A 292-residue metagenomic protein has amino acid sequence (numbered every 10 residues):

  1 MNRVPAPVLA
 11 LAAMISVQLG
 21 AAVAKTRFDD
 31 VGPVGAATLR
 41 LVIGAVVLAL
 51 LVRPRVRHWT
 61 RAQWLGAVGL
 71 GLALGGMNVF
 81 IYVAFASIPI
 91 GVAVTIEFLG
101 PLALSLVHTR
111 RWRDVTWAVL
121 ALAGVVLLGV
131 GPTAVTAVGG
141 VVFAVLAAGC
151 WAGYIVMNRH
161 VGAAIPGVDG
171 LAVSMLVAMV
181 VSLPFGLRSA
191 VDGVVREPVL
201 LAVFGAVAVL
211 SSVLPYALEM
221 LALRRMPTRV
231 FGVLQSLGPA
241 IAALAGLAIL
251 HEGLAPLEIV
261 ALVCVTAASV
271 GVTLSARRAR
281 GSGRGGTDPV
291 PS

Functional and structural regions predicted by a protein language model:
M1-A12, A45-G69, V107-T116, T133-V138 (+4 more regions): Membrane-interface interhelical linkers
M1-G35, L72, G76-F80, A123 (+3 more regions): Glycine-/small-residue-enriched transmembrane alpha-helix faces in small-molecule transporters and effluxers
A6, D30-G76, A103-L104, C150-M157 (+3 more regions): Transmembrane alpha-helices of multi-pass small-molecule transport proteins
V8, A12, T38-I43, G69 (+8 more regions): Hydrophobic residues within alpha-helical transmembrane segments of multi-pass solute transporters/permease subunits
L11-L19, V23, L51, V68-V83 (+5 more regions): Hydrophobic alpha-helical transmembrane segments of multi-pass membrane transport proteins, especially secondary
R27, A36, R40, A84 (+7 more regions): Hydrophobic/aromatic residues within transmembrane alpha-helices of multi-pass small-molecule transporters
V42-V47, I96-V107, V177-V181, L234-I249 (+1 more regions): Alpha-helical transmembrane segments of compact multi-pass small-molecule transporters, enriched in specific families
L99, R113-P132, A245-L247, L257-A276: Hydrophobic transmembrane alpha-helices of multi-pass small-molecule transport proteins
